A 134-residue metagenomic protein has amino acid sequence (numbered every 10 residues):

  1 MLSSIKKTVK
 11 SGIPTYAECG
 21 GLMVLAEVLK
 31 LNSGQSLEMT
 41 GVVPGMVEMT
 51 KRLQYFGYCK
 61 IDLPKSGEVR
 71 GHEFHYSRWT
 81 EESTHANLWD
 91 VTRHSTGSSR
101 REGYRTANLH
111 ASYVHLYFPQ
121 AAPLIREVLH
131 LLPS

Functional and structural regions predicted by a protein language model:
M1-D62: Cysteine-nucleophile active-site neighborhood
M49-S134: Amide-donor transfer/coupling interface in amidating biosynthetic enzymes
